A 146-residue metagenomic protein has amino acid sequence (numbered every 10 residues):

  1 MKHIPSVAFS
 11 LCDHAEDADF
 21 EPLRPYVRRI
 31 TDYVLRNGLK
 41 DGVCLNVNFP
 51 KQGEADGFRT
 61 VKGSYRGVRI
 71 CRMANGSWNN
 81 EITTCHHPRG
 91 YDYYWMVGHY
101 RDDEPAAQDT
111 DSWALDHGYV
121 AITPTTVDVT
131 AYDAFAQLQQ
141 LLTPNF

Functional and structural regions predicted by a protein language model:
M1-H14: Internal, conserved structured core segments that host functional sites
D13-E16, Q108: Residues at structural and domain junctions
D17-E21: Short, solvent-exposed loop/turn segments at secondary-structure boundaries
P22-F146: Electrostatically charged, flexible surface regions
